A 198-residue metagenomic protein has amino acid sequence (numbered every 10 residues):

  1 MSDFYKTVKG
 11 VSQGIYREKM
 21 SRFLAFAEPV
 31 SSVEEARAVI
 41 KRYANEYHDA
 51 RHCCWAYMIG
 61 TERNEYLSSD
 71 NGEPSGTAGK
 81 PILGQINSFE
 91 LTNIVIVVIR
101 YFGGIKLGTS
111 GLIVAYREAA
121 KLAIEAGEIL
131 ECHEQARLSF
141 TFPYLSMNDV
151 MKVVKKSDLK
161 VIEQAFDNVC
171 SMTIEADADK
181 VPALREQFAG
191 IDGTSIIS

Functional and structural regions predicted by a protein language model:
M1-G76, E163, G190: C-terminal regulatory domains involved in ligand/effector binding and gene-expression control
S2, V161-A178: Non-DNA-binding regulatory cores of transcription-related proteins, predominantly C-terminal effector-binding
S32-V33, P143-M147, E175-P182: Helix N-cap motif at beta-to-alpha junctions
A78-E125: Active-site beta-strand/loop microenvironment that shapes enzyme catalytic pockets
E128-Y144, M172-I174: Short glycine-/aliphatic-rich beta-strand segments at the starts of folded cytosolic domains
F140-L159: Short amphipathic alpha-helix segments
V150-K156, A183-D192: Short amphipathic alpha-helices in soluble, non-transmembrane regions that often serve as interface/regulatory elements
K160-A165, I191-S198: Conserved short beta-strand edge segments in small beta-sheet-based binding/regulatory domains
